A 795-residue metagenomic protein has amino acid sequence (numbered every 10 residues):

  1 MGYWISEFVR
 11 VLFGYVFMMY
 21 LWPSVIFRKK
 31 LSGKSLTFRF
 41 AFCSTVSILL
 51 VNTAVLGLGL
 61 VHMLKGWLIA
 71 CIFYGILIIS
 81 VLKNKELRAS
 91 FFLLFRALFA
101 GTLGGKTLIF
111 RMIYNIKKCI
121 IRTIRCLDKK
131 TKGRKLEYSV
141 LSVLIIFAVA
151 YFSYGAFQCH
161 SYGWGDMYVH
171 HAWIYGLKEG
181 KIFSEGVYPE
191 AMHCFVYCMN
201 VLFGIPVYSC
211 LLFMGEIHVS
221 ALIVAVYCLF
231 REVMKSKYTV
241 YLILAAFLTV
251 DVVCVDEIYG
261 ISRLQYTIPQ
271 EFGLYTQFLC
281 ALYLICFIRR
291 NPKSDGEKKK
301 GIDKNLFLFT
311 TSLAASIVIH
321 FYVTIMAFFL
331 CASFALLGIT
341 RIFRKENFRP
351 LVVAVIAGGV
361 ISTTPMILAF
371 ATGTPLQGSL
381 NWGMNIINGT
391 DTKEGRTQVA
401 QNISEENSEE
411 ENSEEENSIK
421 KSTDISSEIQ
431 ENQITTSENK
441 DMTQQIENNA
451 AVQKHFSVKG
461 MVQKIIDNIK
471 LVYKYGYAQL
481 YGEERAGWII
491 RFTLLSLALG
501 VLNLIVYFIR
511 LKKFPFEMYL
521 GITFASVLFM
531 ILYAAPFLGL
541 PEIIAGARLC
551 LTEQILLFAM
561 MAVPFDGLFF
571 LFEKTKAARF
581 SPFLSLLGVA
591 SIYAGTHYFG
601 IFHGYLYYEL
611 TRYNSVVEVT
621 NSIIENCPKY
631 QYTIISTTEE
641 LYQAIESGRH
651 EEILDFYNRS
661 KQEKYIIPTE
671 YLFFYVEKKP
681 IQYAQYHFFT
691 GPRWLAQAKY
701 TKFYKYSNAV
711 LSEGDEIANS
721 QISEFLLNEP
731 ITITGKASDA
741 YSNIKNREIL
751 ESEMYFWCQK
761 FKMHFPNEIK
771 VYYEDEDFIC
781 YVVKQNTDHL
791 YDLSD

Functional and structural regions predicted by a protein language model:
M1-T131: Membrane-embedded, hydrophobic transmembrane alpha-helices
I5-W22, S220, E271-F278, I446-I509 (+1 more regions): Alpha-helical transmembrane segments at the extracellular/periplasmic loop-to-helix junctions of multi-pass membrane
L60-G66, F157-M167, E179-I182, F203-G204 (+8 more regions): Membrane-helix boundary/interfacial segments in multi-pass membrane proteins
D128-K135, K237-T239, S294-D303, I342-V352 (+3 more regions): Membrane-interface helix-loop-helix junctions at transmembrane boundaries of multi-pass membrane enzymes, predominantly
K130-T276, G296, T552, E609: Active-site lumenal/periplasmic loops and adjacent helix-entry segments of GT-C-fold, multi-pass membrane
I174-Y175, S585-I667: Extracytoplasmic
M326-G359: Perimembrane helix-loop-helix junctions
V352-S362, D566-G600: Signature aromatic-anchored transmembrane alpha helix within multi-pass, membrane-resident enzymes that catalyze glycan
